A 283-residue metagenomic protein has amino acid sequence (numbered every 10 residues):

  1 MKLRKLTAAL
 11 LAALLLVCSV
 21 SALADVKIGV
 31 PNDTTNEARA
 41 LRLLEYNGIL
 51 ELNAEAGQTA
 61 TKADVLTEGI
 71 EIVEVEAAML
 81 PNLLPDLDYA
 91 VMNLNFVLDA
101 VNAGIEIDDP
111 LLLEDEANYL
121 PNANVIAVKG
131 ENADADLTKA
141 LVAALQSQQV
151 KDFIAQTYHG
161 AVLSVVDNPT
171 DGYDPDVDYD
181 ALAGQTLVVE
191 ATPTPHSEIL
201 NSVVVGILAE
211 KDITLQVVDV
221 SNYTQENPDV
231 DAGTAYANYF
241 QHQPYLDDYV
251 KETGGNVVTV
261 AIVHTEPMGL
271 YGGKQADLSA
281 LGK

Functional and structural regions predicted by a protein language model:
D25-G29, A183-T194, I213-D219: Short, well-ordered beta-strand elements
D25-V26, N32, G272-K283: Flexible hinge/capping segments at coil-to-helix
A38-L41, E45, A143-D167: Periplasmic-binding protein-like
R42-L50, G57-Q58, P193-T214, D219 (+1 more regions): Short, polar/charged alpha-helical segment
E55-N82, V217-P228: Short helix-initiation/N-cap motifs at beta->coil->alpha
E76-A77, P85-L98, P193, S221-Y223 (+2 more regions): Beta->alpha turn/N-cap motifs
D86, D99-E114, D248-V260, Q275: Ligand-binding "clamshell"
P121-A140, P267-A280: A bilobed periplasmic-binding-protein/Venus flytrap-type ligand-binding module shared by bacterial periplasmic
